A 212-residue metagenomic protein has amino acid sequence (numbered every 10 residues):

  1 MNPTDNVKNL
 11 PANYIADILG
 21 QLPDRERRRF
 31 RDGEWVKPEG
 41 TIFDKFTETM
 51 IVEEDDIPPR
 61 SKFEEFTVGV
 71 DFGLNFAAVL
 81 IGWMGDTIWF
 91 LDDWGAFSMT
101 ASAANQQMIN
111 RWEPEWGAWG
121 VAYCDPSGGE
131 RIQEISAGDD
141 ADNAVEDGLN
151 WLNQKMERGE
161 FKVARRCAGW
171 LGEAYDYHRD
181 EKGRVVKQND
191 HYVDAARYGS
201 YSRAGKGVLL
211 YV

Functional and structural regions predicted by a protein language model:
M1-N6: Conserved AAA+ ATPase "SRH/arginine-finger" region at the nucleotide-binding site
V7-V70, L74: ATPase catalytic-site recognition across NTP-hydrolyzing enzymes
L74-F76, T87-I88: Coil-to-beta-strand transition motifs
F76-G82, R197: Short beta-strand scaffold segments in enzyme catalytic cores
M84-V185, A204-V212: Mg2+-dependent endonuclease catalytic cores in nucleic-acid-processing enzymes, primarily RNase H-like
V185-H191: Structural motif
H191-R203: Stable alpha-helical structural segments in soluble proteins, enriched in small hydrophobic residues
